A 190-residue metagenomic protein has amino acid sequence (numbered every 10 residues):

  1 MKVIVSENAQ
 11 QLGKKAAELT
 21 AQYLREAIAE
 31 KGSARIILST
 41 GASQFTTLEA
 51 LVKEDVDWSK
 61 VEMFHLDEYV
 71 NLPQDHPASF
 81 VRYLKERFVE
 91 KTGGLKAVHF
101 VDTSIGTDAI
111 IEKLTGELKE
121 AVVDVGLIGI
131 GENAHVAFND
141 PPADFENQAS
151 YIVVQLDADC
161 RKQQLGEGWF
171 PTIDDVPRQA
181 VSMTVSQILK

Functional and structural regions predicted by a protein language model:
M1-I36, D108: N-terminal glycine-/serine-/threonine-rich phosphate-binding loop
A17-R25, V52, K85-V89, T115-K119 (+1 more regions): Generic structural signal for well-ordered alpha-helical scaffold segments
R25-E54: Glycine-rich N-terminal segment of FAD-binding domains in flavoprotein oxidoreductases, spanning the beta-loop-helix
T40, I188-K190: Short, intrinsically disordered, charge-balanced linker/junction segments flanking boundaries in proteins
L51-E54, P77-F80, K113-L114, V136 (+1 more regions): Short, glycine/charged-enriched secondary-structure capping and boundary segments
W58-L127, D175, I188: Ligand-binding beta-strand-loop-alpha-helix segment within the catalytic cores of soluble metabolic enzymes
A121-E146: Glycine-rich phosphate-binding loop
A137-V185: Class I SAM-dependent methyltransferase SAM-binding "motif I" and its flanking Rossmann-like core
